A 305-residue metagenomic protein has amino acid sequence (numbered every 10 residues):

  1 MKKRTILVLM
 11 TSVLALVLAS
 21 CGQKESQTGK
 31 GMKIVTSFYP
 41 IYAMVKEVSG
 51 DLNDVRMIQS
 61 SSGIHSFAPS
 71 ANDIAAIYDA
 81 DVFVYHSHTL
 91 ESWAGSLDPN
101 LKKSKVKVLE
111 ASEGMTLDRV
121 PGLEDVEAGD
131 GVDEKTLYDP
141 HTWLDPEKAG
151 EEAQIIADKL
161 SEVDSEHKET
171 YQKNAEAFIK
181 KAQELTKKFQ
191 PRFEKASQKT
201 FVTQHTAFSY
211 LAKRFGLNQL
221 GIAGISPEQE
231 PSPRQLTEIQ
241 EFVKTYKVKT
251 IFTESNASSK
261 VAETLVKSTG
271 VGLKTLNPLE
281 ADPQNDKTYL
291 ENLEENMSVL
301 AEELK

Functional and structural regions predicted by a protein language model:
M1-V8: Bacterial N-terminal signal peptides that target proteins for export
L7, V17-K305: Extracytoplasmic metal-acquisition and chelation regions
